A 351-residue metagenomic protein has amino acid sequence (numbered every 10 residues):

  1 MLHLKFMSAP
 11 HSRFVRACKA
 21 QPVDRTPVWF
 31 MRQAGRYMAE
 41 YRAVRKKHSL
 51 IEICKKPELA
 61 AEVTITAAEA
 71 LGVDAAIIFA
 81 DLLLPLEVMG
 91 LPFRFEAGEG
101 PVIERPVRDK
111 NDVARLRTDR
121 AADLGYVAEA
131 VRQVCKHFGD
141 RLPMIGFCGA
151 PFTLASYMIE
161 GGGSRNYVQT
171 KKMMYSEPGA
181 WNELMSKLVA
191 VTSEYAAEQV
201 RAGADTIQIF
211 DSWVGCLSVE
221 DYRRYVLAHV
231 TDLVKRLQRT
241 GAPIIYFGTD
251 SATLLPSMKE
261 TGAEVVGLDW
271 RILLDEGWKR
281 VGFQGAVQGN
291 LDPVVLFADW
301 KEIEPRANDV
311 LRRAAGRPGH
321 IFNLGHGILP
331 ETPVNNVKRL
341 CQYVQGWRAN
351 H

Functional and structural regions predicted by a protein language model:
M1-L2, P243: Long, low-complexity, tandem-repeat intrinsically disordered regions
L2-A97, R312, V334-H351: N-terminal basic, low-complexity leaders that serve as flexible interaction/assembly modules and, when applicable, as
Q21-I53, L82, V88-A97, I103-D109 (+3 more regions): N-terminal small/glycine-rich loop or linker at the start of catalytic domains across soluble metabolic enzymes
G98-H137: A gly/proline- and charged-residue-enriched helix-loop-helix capping module
D123-Y126, A130-H351: Active-site loop segments of alpha/beta catalytic cores
